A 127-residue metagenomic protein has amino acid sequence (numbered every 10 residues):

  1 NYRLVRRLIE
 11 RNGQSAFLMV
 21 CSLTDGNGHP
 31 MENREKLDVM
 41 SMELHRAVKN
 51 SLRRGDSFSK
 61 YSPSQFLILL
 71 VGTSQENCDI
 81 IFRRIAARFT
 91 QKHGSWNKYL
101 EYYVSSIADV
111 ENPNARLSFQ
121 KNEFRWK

Functional and structural regions predicted by a protein language model:
Y2-R6, E10-V20, T24-K49, S59-P63 (+1 more regions): Conserved long alpha-helical elements within nucleotide-processing catalytic cores of c-di-GMP signaling and class III
R7, R11, I80-A87, Q91 (+2 more regions): CheY-like receiver
F17, D56-V71, R88, G94-K127: A short glycine-enriched loop-to-beta-strand structural element that forms part of the catalytic core of nucleotide
